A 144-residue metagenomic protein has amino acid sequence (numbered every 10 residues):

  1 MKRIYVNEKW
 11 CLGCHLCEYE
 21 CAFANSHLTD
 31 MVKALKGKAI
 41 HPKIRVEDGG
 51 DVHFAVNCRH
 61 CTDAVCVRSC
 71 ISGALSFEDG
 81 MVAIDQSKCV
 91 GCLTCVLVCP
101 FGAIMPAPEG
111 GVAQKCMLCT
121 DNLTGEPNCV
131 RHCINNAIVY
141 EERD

Functional and structural regions predicted by a protein language model:
M1-D144: Non-ligating segments of multi-cofactor redox enzymes
